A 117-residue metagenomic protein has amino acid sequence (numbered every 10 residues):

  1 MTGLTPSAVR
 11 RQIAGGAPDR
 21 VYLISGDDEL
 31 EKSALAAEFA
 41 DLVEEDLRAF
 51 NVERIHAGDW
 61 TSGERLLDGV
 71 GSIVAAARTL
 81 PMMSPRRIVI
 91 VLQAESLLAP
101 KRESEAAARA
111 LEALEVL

Functional and structural regions predicted by a protein language model:
M1-A8, G15-D19, E29-L117: Non-catalytic interfacial helical region
Y22: Short, hydrophobic-rich beta-strand element in sensory/regulatory alpha-beta domains
S25: Residues at the beta-strand->loop junction immediately N-terminal to the Walker
